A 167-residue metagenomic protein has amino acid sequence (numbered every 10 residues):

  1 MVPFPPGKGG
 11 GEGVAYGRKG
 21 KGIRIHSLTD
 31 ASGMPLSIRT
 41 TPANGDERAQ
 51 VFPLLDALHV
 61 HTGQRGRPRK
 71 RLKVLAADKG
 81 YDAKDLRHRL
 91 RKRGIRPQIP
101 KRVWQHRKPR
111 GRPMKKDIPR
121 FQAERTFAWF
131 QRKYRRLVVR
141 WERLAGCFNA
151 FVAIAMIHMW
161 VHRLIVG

Functional and structural regions predicted by a protein language model:
M1-R102, A155: Polybasic low-complexity intrinsically disordered regions
G9, P109, R132, R136: Residue-level signal for pocket-adjacent positions within structured domains
P68-R69, P113-K115: Short hydrophobic "helix-edge" motifs at membrane interfaces and signal-peptide entry regions
G80-D82, V103-Q105, A128, R135-R136: Short Gly/Pro-enriched loop/turn and capping motifs at secondary-structure junctions
R89, R93-G94, K115-G167: Basic, amphipathic alpha-helical segments enriched in Lys/Arg and hydrophobic/aromatic residues
Q105-H106, C147: A short acidic, often aromatic-flanked loop/helix-cap motif at beta-alpha or helix-coil junctions that lines enzyme
H106-R112: Short, charged, surface-exposed secondary-structure boundary motifs
